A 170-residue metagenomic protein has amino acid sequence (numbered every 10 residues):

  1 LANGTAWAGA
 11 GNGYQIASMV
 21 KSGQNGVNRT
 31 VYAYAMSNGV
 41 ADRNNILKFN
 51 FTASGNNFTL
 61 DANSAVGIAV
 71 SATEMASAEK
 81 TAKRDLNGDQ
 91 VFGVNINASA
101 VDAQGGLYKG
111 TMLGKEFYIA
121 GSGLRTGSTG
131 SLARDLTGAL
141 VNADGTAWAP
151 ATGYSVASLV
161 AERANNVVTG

Functional and structural regions predicted by a protein language model:
L1-G170: Long, low-complexity, Gly/Thr
